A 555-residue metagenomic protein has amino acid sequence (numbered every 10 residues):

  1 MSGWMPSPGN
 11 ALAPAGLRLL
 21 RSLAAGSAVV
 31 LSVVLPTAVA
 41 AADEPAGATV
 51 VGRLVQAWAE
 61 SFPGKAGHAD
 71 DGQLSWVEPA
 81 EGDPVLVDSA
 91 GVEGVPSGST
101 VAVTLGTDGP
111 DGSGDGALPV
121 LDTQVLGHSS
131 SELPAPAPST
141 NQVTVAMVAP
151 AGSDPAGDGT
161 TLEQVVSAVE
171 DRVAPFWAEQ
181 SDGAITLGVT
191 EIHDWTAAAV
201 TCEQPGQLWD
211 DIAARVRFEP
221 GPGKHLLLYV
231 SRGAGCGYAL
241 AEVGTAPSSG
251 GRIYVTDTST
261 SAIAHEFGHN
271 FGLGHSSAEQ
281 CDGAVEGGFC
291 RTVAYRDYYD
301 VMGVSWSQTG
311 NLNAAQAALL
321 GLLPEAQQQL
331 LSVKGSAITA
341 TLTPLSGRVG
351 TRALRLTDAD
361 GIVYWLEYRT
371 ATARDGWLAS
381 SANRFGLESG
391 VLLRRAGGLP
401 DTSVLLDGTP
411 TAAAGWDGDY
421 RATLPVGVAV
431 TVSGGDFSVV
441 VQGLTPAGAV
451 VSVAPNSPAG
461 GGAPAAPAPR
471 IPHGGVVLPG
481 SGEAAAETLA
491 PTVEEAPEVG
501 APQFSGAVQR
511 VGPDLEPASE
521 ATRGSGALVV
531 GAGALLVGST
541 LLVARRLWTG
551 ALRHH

Functional and structural regions predicted by a protein language model:
S2-A42, A527-W548: Secretory targeting and sorting signals
D43-S75: Structural detector for short beta-strands of small beta-barrel domains
F62-P63, A151-T160, T309-A314, A373-W377: Short, solvent-exposed loop/turn elements at domain surfaces
G64-H68, P134-P136, R291-T292, L378-F385: Short consensus segments that form the blades of beta-propeller domains, in both extracellular/periplasmic
D83-P84, A90-A102, G106-A262, F271-G283 (+1 more regions): Propeptide-to-catalytic entry region of secreted or membrane-anchored zinc metalloproteases
A90-E93, G250-G251, S346-P513, A532 (+3 more regions): Non-catalytic C-terminal accessory/binding modules of secreted extracellular proteins
P220, H225, R232-W377: Extracellular hydrolytic enzyme modules, especially secreted metalloproteases of the metzincin/thermolysin-like class
A507-S525: Short, aromatic-rich amphipathic segments at membrane interfaces that lie adjacent to a transmembrane helix or signal
